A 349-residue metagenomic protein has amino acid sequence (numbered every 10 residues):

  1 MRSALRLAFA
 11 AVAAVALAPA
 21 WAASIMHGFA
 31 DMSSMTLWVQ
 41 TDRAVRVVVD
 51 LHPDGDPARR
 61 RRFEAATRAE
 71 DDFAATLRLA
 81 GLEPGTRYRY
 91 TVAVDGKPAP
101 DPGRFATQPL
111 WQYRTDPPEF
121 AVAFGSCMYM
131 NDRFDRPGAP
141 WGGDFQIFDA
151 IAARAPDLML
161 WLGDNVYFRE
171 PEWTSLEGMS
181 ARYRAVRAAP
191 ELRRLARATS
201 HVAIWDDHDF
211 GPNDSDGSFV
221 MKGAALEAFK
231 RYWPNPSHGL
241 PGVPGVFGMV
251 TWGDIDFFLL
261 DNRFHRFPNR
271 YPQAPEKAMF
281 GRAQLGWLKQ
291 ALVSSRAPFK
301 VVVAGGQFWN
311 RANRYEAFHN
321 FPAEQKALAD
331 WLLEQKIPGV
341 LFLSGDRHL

Functional and structural regions predicted by a protein language model:
M1-F9: Bacterial N-terminal signal peptides that target proteins for export
A8-A18: Bacterial N-terminal signal peptides
W21-L349: Metal-dependent phosphoester/phosphodiester hydrolase catalytic core
